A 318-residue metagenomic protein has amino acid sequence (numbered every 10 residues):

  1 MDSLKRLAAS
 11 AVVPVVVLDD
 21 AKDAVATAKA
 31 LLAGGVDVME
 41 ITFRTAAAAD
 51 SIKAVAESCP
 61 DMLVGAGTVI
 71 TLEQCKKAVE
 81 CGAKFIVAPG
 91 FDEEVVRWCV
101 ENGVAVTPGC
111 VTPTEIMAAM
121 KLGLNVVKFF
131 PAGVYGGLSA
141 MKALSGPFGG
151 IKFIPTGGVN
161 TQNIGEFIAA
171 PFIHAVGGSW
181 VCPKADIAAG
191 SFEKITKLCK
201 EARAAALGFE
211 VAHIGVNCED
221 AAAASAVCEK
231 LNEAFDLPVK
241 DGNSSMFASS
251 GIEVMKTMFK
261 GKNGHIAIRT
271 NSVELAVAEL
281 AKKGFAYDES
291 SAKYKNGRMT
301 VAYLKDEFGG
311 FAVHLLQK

Functional and structural regions predicted by a protein language model:
S3-V17, R203-C228, G261-I268: N-terminal beta-strand motif that seeds the catalytic metal site of vicinal oxygen chelate
P14, L31, A78, V127 (+2 more regions): Conserved, mostly hydrophobic/aromatic
V15-V17, D37-T45, M62-I70, C75 (+5 more regions): Catalytic beta/alpha-barrel core
T27, R44-A46, G215-E253, A278-K282 (+1 more regions): Core segments of cupin and vicinal oxygen chelate
T27, T71-C81, T114-L122, S139 (+1 more regions): Catalytic cores of alpha/beta
P89-V95, K128-L138, F172-I195: Glycine-rich phosphate-binding active-site loops on the catalytic face of alpha/beta enzymes
C99-V104, A185-L207: C-terminal helical cap(s) of enzyme catalytic domains, especially alpha/beta-barrels
G251-K256, A281-K318: Vicinal oxygen chelate
